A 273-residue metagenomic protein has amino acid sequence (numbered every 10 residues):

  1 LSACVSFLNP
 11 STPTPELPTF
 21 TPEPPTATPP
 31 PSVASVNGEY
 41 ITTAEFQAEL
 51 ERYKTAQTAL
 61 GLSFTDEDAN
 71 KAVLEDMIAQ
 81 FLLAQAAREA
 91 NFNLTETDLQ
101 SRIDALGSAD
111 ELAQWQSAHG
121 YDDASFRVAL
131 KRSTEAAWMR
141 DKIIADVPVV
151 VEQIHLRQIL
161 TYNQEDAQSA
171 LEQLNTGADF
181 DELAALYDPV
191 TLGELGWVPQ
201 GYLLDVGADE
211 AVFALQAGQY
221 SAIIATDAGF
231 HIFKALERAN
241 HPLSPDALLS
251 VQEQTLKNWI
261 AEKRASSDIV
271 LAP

Functional and structural regions predicted by a protein language model:
S2-A3: C-terminal motif of bacterial Sec signal peptides marking the signal peptidase cleavage site
F7-S125: N-terminal targeting/tethering segments
T28-V36, I41, D68, L94 (+6 more regions): Extracytoplasmic
S32-T42, E49, D76, A86 (+6 more regions): Soluble periplasmic/extracytoplasmic beta-strand elements of cell-envelope proteins
E39, F46, E51, K142-I144 (+4 more regions): Solvent-exposed coil/turn segments that connect beta secondary-structure elements in extracytoplasmic/periplasmic
A44-T55, K71-D76, Q80-E89, T97-S101 (+12 more regions): Solvent-exposed, polar/charged alpha-helical surfaces in well-ordered, non-transmembrane soluble domains, broadly
S63-F64, A170-A208, E237, H241-P242: Peptidyl-prolyl cis-trans isomerase
S117-L160, A185-L186, V206-D246: Proteostasis/folding factors centered on peptidyl-prolyl cis-trans isomerases
